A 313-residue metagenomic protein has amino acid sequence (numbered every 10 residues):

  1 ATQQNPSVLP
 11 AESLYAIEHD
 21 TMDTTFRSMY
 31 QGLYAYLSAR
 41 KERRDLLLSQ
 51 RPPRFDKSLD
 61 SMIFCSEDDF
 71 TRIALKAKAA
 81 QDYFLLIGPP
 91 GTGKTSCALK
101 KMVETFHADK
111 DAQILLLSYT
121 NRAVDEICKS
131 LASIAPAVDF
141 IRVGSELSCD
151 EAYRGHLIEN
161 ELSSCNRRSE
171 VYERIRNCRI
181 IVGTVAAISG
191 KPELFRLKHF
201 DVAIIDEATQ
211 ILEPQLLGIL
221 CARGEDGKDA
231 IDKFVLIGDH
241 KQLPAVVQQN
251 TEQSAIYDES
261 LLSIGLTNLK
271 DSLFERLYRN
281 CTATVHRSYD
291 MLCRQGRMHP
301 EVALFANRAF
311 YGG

Functional and structural regions predicted by a protein language model:
A1-L75, A132, A137, V143-E161 (+2 more regions): Pre-ATPase regulatory/linker segments immediately N-terminal to the P-loop/RecA-like helicase/translocase core
L9, L116, L236: Conserved SAM-binding loop
Q50, F55-D60, V103, D111-A203 (+1 more regions): Conserved P-loop NTPase motor core of helicases/translocases
M62-D82, P89, C97, G183: N-terminal pre-P-loop "Q-motif" helix
F84-I87, G93-K100, E126: Phosphate-binding Walker
I87-G88, L117: Residues at the beta-strand->loop junction immediately N-terminal to the Walker
T95-D109, S130-A132, C221-R223: Walker A/P-loop NTP-binding motif
A108-A112, T120, A186-I188, L194-G313: Conserved helicase motor core of SF1/SF2 NTP-dependent helicases
